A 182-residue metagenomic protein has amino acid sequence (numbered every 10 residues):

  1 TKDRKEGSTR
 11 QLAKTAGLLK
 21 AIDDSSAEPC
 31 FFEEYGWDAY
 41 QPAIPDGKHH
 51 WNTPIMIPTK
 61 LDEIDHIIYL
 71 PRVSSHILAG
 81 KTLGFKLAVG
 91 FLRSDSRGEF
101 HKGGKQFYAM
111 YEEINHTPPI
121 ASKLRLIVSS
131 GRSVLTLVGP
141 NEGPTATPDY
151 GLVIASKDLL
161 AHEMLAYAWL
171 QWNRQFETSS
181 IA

Functional and structural regions predicted by a protein language model:
T1-A182: N-terminal and secondary-structure boundary signal
